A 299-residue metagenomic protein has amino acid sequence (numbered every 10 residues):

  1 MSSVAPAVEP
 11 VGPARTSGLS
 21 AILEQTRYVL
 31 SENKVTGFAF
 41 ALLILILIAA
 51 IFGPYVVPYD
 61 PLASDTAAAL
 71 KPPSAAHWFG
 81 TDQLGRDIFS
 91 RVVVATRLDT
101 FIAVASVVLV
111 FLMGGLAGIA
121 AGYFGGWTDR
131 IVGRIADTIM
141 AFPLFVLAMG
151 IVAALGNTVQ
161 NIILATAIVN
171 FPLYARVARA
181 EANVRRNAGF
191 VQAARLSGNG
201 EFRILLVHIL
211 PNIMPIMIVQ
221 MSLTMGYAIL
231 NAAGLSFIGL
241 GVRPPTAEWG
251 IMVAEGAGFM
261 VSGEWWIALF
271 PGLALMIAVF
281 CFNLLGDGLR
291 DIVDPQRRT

Functional and structural regions predicted by a protein language model:
M1-A41, L284-T299: Transmembrane alpha-helical segments of polytopic membrane transport and secretion proteins
S2-A5, A41, A49-L84, S236-A247: Hydrophobic alpha-helical transmembrane segments of membrane transport/permease proteins and related membrane-embedded
V8-T26, S74-R86, A121-F124, F202-L206 (+1 more regions): Short, membrane-interfacial amphipathic segments enriched in basic
R27, I48-V56, A120, R179 (+1 more regions): Structural signature of transmembrane alpha-helix termini at the membrane-water interface
L30, I48, T138: Residue-level signature of catalytic and energy-coupling elements of molecular machines, predominantly ATP/GTP-dependent
E32-N33, P73, A188, G263: Structured helix-beta-strand junction loops
K34-I44, I131, N161-L164: Alpha-helical transmembrane segments of integral membrane proteins
L84-T299: Alpha-helical transmembrane segments of integral membrane proteins, especially multi-pass inner/plasma-membrane
